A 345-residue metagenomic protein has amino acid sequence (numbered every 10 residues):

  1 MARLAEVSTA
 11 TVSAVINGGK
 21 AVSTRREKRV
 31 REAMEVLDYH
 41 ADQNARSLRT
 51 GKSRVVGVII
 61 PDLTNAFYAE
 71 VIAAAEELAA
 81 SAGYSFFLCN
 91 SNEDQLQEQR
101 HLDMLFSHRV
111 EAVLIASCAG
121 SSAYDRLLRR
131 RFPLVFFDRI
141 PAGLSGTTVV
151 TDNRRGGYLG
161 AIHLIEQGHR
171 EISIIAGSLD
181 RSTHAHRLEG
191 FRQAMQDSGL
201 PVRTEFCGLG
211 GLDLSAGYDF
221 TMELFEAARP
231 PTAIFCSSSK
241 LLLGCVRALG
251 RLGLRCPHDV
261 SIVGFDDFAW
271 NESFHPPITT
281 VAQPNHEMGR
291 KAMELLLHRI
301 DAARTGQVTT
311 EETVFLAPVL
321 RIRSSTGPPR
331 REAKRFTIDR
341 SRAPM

Functional and structural regions predicted by a protein language model:
M1-R54, T337-M345: N-terminal helix-turn-helix DNA-binding module of bacterial transcription factors
R29, A66-S81, G156-H163, S182-P201 (+5 more regions): Short, solvent-exposed amphipathic alpha-helices that sit in or adjacent to ligand/effector-binding or catalytic
Y39-M104, H108-A112, E189-R192, Q196 (+1 more regions): Amphipathic helical "hinge" segments at domain boundaries
E93, I115-L159, D180, L200 (+2 more regions): Flexible loop/hinge segments that line or gate small-molecule binding clefts
F106-S117, S173-I175, C207, A228-S238 (+1 more regions): Periplasmic-binding protein-like
T147-I174, E189-Q193, L214-E223, L242 (+1 more regions): Hydrophobic alpha-helical segments within soluble ligand-binding/sensing domains
G160-S198, T305-S325: An alpha-beta-alpha
F220-M345: Flexible loop/turn connectors
